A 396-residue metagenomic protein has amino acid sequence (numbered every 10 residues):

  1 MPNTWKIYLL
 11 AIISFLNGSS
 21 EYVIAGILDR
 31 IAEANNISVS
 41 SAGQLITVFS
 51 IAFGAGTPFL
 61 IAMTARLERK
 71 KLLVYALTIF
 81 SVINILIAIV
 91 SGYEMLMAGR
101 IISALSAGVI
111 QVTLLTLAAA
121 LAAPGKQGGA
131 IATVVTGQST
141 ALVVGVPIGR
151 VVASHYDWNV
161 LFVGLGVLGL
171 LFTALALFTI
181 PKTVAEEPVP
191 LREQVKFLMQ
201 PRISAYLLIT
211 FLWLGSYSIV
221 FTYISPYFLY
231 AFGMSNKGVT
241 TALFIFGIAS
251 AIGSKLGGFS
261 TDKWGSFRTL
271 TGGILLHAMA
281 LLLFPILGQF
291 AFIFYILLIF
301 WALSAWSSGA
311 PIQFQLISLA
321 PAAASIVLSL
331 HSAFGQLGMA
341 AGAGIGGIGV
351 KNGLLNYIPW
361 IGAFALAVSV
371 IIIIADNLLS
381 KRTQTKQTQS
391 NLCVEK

Functional and structural regions predicted by a protein language model:
N36, E68, I89-M95, G233 (+1 more regions): Helix-breaking motifs and short loop linkers at transmembrane-helix boundaries and internal kinks in secondary membrane
A55-E94: Conserved MFS/SLC helix-loop-helix module at the cytosolic interface between two early adjacent transmembrane helices
T57-E68, G253-G265, V350: Helix-to-loop junctions at the C-terminal end of transmembrane segments in multipass secondary transporters
I83-L86, E94-S103, F292-F300: Paired small-residue
M95, P124, G129-F178, Y223 (+1 more regions): Helix-loop-helix hairpin linking two adjacent transmembrane segments in secondary transporters
G99-G137: Cytoplasmic helix-loop-helix junction between adjacent transmembrane helices in 12-TM secondary transporters
F267-I312: C-terminal transmembrane helical hairpin of 12-TM major facilitator-type secondary transporters
S318-L354, G362: A late C-terminal transmembrane helix in Major Facilitator Superfamily
